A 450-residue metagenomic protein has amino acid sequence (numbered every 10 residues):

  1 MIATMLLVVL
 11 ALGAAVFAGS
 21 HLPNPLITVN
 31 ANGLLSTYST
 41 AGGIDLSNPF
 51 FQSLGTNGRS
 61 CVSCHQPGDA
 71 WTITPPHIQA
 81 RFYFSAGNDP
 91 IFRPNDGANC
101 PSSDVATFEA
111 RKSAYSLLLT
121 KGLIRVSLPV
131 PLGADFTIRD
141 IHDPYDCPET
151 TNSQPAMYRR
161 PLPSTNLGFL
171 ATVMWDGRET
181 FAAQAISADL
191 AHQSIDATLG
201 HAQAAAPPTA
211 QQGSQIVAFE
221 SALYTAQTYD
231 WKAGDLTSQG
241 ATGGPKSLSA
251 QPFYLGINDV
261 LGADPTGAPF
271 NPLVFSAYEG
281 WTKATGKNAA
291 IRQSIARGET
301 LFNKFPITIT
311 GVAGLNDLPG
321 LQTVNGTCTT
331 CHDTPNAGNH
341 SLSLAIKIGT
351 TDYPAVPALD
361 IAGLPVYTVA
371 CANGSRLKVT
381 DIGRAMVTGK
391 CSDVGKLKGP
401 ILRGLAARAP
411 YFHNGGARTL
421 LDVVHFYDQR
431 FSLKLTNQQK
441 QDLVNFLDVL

Functional and structural regions predicted by a protein language model:
M1-S20: Sec-dependent, cleavable N-terminal signal peptides
F17-L450: Periplasmic c-type cytochrome electron-transfer domains
